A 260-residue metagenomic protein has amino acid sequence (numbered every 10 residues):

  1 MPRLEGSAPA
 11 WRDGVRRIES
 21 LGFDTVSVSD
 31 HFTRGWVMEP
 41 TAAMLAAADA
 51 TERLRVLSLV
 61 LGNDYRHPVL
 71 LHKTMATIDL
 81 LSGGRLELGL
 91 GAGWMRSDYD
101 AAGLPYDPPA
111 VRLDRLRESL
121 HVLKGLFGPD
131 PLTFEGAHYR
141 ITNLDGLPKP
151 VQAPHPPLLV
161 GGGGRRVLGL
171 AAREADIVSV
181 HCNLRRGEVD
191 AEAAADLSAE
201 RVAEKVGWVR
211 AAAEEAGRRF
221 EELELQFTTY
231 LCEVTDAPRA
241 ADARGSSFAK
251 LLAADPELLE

Functional and structural regions predicted by a protein language model:
M1-E260: Active-site-adjacent structural elements that line small-molecule/cofactor binding pockets in enzymes
